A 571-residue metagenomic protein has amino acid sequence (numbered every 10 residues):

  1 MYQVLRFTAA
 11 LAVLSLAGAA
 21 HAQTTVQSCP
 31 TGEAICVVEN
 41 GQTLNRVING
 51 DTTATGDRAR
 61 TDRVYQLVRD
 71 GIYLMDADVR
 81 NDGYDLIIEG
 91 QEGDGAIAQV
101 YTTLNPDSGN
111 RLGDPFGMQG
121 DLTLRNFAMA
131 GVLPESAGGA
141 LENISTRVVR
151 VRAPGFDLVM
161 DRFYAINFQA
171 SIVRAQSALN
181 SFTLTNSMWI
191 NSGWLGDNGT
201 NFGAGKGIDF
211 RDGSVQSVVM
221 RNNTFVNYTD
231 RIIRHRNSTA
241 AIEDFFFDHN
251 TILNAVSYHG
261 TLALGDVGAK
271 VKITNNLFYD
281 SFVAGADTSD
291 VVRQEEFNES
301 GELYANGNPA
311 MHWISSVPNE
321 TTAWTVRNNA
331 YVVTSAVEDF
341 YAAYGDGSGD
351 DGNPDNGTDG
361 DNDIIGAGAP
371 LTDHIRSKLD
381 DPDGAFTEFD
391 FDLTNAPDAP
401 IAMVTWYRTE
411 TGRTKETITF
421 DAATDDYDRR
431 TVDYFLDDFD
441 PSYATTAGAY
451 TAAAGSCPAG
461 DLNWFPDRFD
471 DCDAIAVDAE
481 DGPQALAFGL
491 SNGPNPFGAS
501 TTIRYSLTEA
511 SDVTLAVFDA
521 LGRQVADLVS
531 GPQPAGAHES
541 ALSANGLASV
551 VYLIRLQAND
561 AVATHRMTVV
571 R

Functional and structural regions predicted by a protein language model:
M1-A9: Bacterial N-terminal signal peptides that target proteins for export
T31, F297-P309, W313-A476: Acidic, glycine- and Ser/Thr-rich low-complexity intrinsically disordered tracts in extracellular/secreted proteins
G32-I87, Q91-D107: N-terminal extracellular ligand-recognition/capping segment immediately after the signal peptide
L44-R58, Y73-N81, L112-P115, A153 (+3 more regions): Short, T/G/N/S-enriched strand-turn elements that build extracellular solenoid repeat scaffolds
D82-A140: Right-handed parallel beta-helix/beta-spiral solenoid domain characteristic of secreted/periplasmic
D85, E89-G90, G120-G131, P154-N167 (+6 more regions): Right-handed parallel beta-helix
Y101-F116, S136-R152, N167-L179, G196-D212 (+3 more regions): Extracellular beta-strand/beta-solenoid scaffold signature
G482-R571: C-terminal outer-membrane/trafficking sorting elements
